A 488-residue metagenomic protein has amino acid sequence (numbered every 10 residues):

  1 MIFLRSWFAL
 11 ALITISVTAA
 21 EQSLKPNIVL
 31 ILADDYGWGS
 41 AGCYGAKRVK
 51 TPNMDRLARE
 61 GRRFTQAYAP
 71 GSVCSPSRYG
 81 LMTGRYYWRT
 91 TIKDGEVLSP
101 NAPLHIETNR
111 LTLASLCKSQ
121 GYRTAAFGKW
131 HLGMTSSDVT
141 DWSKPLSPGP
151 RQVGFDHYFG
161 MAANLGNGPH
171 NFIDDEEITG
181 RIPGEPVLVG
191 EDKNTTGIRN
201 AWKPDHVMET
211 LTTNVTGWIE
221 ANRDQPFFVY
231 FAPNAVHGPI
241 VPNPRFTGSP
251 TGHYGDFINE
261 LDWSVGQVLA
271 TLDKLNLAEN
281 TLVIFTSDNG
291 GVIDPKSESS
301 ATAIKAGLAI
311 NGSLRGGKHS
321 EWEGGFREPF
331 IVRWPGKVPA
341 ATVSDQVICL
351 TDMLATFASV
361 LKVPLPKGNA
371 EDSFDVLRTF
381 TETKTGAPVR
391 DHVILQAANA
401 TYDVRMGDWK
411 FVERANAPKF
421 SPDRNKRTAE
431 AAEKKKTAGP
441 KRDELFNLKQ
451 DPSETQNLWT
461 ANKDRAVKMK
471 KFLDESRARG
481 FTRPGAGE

Functional and structural regions predicted by a protein language model:
M1-F8: Bacterial N-terminal signal peptides that target proteins for export
I2, A19-E444, P452-E488: Formylglycine-dependent sulfatase
L10-A20: Hydrophobic h-region of N-terminal signal peptides that target proteins for export in Gram-negative bacteria
